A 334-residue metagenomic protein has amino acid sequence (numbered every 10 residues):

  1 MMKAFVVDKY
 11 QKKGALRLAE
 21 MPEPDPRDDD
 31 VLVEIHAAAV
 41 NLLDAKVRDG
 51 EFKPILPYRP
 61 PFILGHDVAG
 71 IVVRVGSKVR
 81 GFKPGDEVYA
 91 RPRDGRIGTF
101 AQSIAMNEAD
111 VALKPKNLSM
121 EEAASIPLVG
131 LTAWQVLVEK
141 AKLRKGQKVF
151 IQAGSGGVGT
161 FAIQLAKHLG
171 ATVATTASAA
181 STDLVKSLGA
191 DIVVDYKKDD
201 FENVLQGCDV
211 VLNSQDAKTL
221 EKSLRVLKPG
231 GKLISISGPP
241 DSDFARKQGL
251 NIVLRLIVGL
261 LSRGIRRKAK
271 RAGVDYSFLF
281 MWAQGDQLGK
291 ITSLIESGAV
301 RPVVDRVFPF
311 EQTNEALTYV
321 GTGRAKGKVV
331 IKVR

Functional and structural regions predicted by a protein language model:
P22-V40, F52-I97, S214: Glycine-rich beta-strand-centered segment in the early N-terminal region that forms part of a ligand/cofactor-binding
P57, G81, A90-A153: NAD(P)H dinucleotide-binding glycine-rich loop of Rossmann-like/cofactor-binding domains, especially the beta1-alpha1
S77-K78, V173-L184, A217-T219, D241: Short glycine/proline-centered loop/turn elements that form peptide/ligand docking sites
Y89, V194, D209-L212, I234: N-terminal Rossmann-like NAD(P) cofactor-binding module of classical short-chain dehydrogenase/reductase
G130-K198: Mid-domain Rossmann-like dinucleotide-binding core that forms the NAD(H)/NADP(H) cofactor-binding site
E202-V210: A short acidic, Gly/Pro-enriched loop at the edge of an enzyme's catalytic core that lines a small-molecule cofactor
T219-S297, V333-R334: Glycine-rich phosphate-binding loop and adjacent beta-alpha segment of Rossmann(oid) nucleotide-cofactor-binding
F280-R334: C-terminal hydrophobic helical "lid"/dimerization subdomain of Rossmann-like NAD(P)H-dependent oxidoreductases
